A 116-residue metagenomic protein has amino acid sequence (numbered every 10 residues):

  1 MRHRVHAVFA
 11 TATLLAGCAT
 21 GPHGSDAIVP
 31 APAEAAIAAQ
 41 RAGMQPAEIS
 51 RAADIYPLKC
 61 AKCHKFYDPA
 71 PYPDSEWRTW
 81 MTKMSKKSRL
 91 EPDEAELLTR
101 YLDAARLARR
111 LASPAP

Functional and structural regions predicted by a protein language model:
M1-V8: Bacterial N-terminal signal peptides that target proteins for export
L15-G17: C-terminal motif of bacterial Sec signal peptides marking the signal peptidase cleavage site
A19-P22: Bacterial signal peptide processing site
S25-D54: Electrostatic cytochrome c docking/interface patches
A47, R51, L58, T79 (+3 more regions): Surface-exposed, polar/charged faces of alpha-helical domains in mature secreted/periplasmic/lumenal proteins
I49-R51, K65-S88: Gly/Gly-Pro-rich "capping" loops immediately C-terminal to redox-active cysteine motifs in periplasmic/lumenal
Y56-F66, L98: The canonical Cys-X-X-Cys-His
S88-P116: C-terminal capping alpha-helices of c-type cytochrome domains
